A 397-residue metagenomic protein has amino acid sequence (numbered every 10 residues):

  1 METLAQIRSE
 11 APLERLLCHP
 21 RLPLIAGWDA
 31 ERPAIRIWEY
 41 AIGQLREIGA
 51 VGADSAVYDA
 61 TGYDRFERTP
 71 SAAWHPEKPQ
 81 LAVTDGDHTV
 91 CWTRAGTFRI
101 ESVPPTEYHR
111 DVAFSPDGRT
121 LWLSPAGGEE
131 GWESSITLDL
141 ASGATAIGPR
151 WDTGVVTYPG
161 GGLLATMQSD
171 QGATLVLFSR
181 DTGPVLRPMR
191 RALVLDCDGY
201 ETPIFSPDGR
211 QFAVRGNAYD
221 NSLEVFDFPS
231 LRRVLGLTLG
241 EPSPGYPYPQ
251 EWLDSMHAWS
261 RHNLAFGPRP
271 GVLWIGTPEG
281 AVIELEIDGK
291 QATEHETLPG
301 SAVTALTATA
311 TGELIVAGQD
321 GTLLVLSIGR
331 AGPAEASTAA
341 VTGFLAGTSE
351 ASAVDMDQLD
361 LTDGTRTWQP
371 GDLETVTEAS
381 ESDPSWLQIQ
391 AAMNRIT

Functional and structural regions predicted by a protein language model:
M1-T397: WD40-repeat beta-propeller superdomains and closely related acidic/aromatic-rich repeat-like regions
